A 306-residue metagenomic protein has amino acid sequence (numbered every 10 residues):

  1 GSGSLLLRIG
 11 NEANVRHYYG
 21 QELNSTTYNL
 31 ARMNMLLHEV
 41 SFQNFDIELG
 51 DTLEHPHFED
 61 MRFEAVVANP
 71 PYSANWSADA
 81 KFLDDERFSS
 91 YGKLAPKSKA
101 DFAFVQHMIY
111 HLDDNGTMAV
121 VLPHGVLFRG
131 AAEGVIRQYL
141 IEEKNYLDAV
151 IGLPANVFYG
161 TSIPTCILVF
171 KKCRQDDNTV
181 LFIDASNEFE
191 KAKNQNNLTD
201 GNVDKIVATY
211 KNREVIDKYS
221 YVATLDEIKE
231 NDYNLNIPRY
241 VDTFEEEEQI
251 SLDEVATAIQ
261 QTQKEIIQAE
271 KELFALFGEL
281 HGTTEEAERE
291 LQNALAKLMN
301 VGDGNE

Functional and structural regions predicted by a protein language model:
G1-A68, S73-F82, F88-Y91, F102-A103 (+3 more regions): Conserved S-adenosyl-L-methionine
V15, F42-N44, N115, L147 (+1 more regions): A generic structural signal for alpha->beta connector loops
G20-N24, A65, L94-S98, I109 (+6 more regions): Hydrophobic alpha-helical scaffolding
E22, L49, P70, L122-G125 (+4 more regions): Active-site proximal loops enriched in glycine and acidic residues that flank catalytic Cys/His/Asp and coordinate
A78-K99, H124-A132, L153-Y159, K193-L198 (+1 more regions): Short, contiguous acidic/charged loop-to-helix segments that flank catalytic cores in large enzymes
P96-F170: Conserved Class I SAM-dependent methyltransferase catalytic core
F158-N236, S251: Flexible, glycine-/basic-rich loop-and-beta segments that form/coincide with the SAM-dependent methyltransferase
Y210, E214-E306: Non-catalytic DNA-recognition/assembly elements of restriction-modification systems
